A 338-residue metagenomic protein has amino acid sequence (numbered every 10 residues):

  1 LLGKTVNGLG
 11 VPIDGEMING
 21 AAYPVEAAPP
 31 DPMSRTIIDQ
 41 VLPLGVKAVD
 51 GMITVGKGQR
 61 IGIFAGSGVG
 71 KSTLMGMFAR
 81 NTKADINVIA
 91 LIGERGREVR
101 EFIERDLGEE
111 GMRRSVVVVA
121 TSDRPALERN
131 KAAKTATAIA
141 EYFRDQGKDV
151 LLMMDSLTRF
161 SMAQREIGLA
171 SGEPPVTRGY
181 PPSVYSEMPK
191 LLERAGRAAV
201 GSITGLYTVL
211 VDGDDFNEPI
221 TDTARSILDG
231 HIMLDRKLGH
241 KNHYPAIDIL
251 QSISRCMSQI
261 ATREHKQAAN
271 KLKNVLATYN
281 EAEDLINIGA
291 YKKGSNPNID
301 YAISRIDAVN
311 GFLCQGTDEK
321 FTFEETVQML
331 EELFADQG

Functional and structural regions predicted by a protein language model:
L1-M52: Peripheral, non-AAA+ core regions of ATP-driven protein-machinery
G51-M52, G58-G338: P-loop NTPase catalytic core
